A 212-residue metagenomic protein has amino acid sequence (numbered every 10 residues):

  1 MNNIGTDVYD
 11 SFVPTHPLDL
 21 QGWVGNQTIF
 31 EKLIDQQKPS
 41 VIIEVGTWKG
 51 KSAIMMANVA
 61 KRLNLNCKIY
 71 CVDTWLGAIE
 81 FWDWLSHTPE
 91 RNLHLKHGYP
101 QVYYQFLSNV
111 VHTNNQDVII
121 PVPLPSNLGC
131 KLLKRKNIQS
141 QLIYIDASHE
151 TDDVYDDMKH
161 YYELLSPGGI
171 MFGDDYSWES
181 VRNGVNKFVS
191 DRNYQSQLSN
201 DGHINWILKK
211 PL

Functional and structural regions predicted by a protein language model:
M1-L212: A short alpha-helical cap/connector motif
